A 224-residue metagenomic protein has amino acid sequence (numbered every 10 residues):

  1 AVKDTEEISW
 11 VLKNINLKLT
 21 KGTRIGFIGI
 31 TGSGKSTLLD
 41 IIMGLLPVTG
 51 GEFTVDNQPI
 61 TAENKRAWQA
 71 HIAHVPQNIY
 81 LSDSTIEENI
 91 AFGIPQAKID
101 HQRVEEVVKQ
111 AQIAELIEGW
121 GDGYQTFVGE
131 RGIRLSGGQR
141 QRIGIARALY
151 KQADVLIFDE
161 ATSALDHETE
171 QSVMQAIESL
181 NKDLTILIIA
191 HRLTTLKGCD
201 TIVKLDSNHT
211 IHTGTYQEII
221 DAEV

Functional and structural regions predicted by a protein language model:
E7-W10, A114-I143, L165, N208 (+1 more regions): ABC-fold ATPase nucleotide-binding domain signature/coupling loops
I28-I30: The feature captures the beta-strand-to-loop junction immediately N-terminal to the Walker
M43: Helix-to-loop junction immediately C-terminal to a conserved catalytic motif
E52-T54, A62, Q69, E87-E130 (+3 more regions): ABC ATPase nucleotide-binding domain helical subdomain, centered on the C-loop/LSGGQ "ABC signature"
Y150-D154, D183: A short, proline-enriched helix->beta-strand linker immediately N-terminal to the Walker B motif in ABC-type P-loop
L156-D159: Catalytic Walker B motif of ABC-type/P-loop ATPase nucleotide-binding domains
S179-I188, L196: Conserved catalytic loops of ABC-family nucleotide-binding domains
C199-T215: H-loop (His-switch) and adjacent beta-strand-loop-beta switch element of ABC-type ATPase nucleotide-binding domains
